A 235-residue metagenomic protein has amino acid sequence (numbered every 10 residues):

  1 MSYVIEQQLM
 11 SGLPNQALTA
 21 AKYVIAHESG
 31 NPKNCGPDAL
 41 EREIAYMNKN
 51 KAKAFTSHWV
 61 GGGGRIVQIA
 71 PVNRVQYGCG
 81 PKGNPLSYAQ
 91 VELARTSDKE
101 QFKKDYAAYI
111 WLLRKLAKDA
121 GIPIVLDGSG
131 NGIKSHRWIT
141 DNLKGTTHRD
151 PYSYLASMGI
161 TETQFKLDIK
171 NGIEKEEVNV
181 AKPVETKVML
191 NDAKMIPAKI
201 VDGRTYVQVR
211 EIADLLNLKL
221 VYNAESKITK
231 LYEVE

Functional and structural regions predicted by a protein language model:
M1-P85, T147-Y152: N-terminal catalytic cores of peptidoglycan-degrading enzymes
Y3-Q8, P14-A21, S97-N179: Basic/polar, cationic surfaces and motifs that engage anionic cell-wall and phosphate/carboxylate ligands
I25, Q90-E92, M189, K230: Soluble periplasmic/extracytoplasmic beta-strand elements of cell-envelope proteins
E28, V60, L93, S135-R137 (+1 more regions): A cross-domain feature marking catalytic cores of carbohydrate-active enzymes and several ubiquitous metabolic/repair
S29-G30, S87-D98, W138: Cell-envelope and extracellular/periplasmic
S29-N31, G63, T96, A193 (+1 more regions): Solvent-exposed coil/turn segments that connect beta secondary-structure elements in extracytoplasmic/periplasmic
N171-E235: Primary recognition of N-terminal secretory signal peptides and signal-anchoring hydrophobic helices
